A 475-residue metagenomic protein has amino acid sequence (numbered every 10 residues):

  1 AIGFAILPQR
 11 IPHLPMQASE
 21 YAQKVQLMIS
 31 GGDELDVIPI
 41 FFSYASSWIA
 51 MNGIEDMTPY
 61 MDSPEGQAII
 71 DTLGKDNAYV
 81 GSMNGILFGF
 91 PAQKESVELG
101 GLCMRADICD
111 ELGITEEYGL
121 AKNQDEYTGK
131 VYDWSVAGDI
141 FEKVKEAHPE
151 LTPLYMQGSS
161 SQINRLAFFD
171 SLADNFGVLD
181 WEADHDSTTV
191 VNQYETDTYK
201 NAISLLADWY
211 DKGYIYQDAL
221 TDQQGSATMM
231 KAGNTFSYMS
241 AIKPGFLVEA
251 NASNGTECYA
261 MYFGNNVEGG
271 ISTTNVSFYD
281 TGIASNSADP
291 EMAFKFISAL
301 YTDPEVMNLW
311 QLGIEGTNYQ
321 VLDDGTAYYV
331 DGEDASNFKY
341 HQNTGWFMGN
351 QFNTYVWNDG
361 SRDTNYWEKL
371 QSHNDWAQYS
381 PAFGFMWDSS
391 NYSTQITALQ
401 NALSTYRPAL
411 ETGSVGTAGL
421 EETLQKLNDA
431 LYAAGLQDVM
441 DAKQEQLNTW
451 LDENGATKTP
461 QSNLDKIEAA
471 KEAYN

Functional and structural regions predicted by a protein language model:
A1-N475: Extracytoplasmic/secretory soluble proteins
